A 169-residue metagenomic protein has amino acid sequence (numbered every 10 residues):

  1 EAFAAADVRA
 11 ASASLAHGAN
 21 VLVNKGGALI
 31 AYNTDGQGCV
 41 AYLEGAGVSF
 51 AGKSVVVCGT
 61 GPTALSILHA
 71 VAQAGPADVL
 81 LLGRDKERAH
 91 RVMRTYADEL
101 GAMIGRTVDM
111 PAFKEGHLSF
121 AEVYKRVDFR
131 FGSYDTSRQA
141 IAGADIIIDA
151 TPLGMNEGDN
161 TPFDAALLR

Functional and structural regions predicted by a protein language model:
E1, P62-T63, P152-M155: Short glycine-rich anion-binding loops that position phosphate/pyrophosphate groups of nucleotides and phosphorylated
E1-V48: Phosphate/diphosphate ligand-binding glycine-rich loop within oxidoreductases
A4-D7, A41, G45, H69-Q73 (+1 more regions): Short, well-ordered alpha-helices that flank and scaffold nucleotide-derived cofactor binding pockets
A31-G36, V48, G52-P76, G83-R88: Glycine-rich adenosine-cofactor-binding loop
G52-K53, P76-D78, G143-A144, R169: A general structural motif
P76-V123: NAD(P)-binding Rossmann-fold cofactor-contacting core
F113, F120-R169: Rossmann-like adenosine-cofactor binding region
